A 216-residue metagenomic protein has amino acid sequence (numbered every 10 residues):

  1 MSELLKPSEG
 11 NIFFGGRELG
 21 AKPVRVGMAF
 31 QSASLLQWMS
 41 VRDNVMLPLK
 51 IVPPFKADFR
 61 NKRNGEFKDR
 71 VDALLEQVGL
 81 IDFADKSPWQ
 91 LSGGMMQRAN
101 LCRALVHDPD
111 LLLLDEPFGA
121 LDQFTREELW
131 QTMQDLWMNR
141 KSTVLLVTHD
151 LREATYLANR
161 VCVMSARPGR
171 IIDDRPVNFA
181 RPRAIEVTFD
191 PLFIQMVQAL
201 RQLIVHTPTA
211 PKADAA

Functional and structural regions predicted by a protein language model:
S2: Helix-to-loop junction immediately C-terminal to a conserved catalytic motif
G10-K22: Conserved ABC transporter NBD signature motif
K22, R42, E76, A84-S87: Signature (C-motif/LSGGQ) region and adjacent switch/coupling loops of ABC-type ATPase nucleotide-binding domains
M46, K50-P53, D58-F83, D135: Conserved ABC ATPase "signature" region
K86-W89, H107: Conserved signature/switch motifs of ABC ATPase nucleotide-binding domains
L101: Hydrophobic anchor residue at the start of the ABC signature
L112-D115: Catalytic Walker B motif of ABC-type/P-loop ATPase nucleotide-binding domains
